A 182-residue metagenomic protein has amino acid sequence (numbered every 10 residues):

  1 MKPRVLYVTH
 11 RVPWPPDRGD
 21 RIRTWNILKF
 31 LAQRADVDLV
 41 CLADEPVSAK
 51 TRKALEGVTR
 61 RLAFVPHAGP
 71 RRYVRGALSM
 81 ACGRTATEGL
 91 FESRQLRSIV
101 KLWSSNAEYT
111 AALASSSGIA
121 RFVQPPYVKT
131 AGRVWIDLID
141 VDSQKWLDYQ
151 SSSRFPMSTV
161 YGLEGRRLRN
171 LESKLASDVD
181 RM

Functional and structural regions predicted by a protein language model:
M1-F64, S105-A107: N-terminal subdomain of nucleotide-sugar transferases
H10, G69-L90, V134-S173: Acceptor-binding helix/loop patch of EC 2.4 sugar-transfer enzymes, predominantly nucleotide-sugar-dependent
C41-N106: A conserved catalytic-core segment of Leloir-type glycosyltransferases
V47-A49, S117-V123: Short, well-ordered alpha-helical microsegments
V100-A120, G132-W135: Short N-terminal targeting/anchoring amphipathic segment
A112-L113, E172, S177-M182: A short beta-strand/loop micro-motif in the catalytic core of glycosyltransferases that engages the nucleotide-sugar
S116, L138-D140, M182: Helix N-cap/beta->alpha junction signal
K129-R133, V179-D180: A short helix->loop->beta-strand "cap" motif at the edges of active sites that frequently abuts
